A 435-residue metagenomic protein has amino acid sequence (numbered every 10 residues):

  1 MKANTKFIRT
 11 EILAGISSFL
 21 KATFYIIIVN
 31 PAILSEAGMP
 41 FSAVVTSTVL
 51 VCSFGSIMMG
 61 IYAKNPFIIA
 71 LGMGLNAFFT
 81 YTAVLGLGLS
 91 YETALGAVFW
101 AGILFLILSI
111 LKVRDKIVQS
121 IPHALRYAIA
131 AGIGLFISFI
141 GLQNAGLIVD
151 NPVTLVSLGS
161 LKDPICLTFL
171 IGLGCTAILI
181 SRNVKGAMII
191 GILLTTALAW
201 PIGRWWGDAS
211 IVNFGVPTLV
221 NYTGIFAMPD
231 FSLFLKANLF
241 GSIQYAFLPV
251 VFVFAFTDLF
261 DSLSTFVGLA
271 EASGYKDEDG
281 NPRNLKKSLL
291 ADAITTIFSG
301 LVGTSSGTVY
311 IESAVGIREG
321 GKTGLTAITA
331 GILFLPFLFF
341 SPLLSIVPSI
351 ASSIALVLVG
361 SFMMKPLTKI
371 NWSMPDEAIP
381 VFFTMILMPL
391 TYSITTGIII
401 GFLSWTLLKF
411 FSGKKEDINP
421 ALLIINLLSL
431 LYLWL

Functional and structural regions predicted by a protein language model:
M1-A43, V156-L158, I192-K286, S429-L431: Helix-loop-helix hairpins and the membrane-proximal interhelical loops of multi-pass alpha-helical transport proteins
K2-E11, E36, P40-V44, I69 (+19 more regions): Membrane-helix interfacial "entry" motifs
A3-P31, V51-C52, G72-Y81, L85-I133 (+1 more regions): Helix-loop-helix junctions within the multi-pass membrane cores of secondary transporters/permeases
L34, G60, K64, V113-R114 (+6 more regions): Transmembrane helix-loop junctions in multipass membrane proteins, especially transporters and channels
A37-I57: Loop-to-helix transition at the N-terminal end of transmembrane alpha-helices
V51-M73: Juxtamembrane transmembrane-helix boundary signature
L87-P201, I328-L435: Membrane-embedded alpha-helical modules
